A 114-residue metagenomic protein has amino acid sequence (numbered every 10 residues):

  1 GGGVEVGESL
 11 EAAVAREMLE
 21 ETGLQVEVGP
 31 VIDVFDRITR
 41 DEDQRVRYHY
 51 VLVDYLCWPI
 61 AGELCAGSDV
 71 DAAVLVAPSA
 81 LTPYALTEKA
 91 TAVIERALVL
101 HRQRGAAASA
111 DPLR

Functional and structural regions predicted by a protein language model:
G1-L24: Conserved Nudix-box catalytic region and its N-terminal flanking loop in Nudix hydrolases and closely related
G1-S9, V46, Y50, V70-D71 (+1 more regions): Residues at secondary-structure transition points
G2, R16, G29, V76-S79: Structural detector for helix-capping/boundary residues
E5, I32, T82: Nucleotide phosphate-binding site architecture
L24-V34: A short coil-to-beta-strand element that immediately follows conserved catalytic motifs
F35-E63: Active-site-adjacent beta-strand/loop module that shapes the phosphate/pyrophosphate-binding cleft
D54-L56, C65-A97: NUDIX/MutT-family hydrolases
T91-R114: Charged phosphate-binding loop/patch that engages nucleotide di/tri-phosphates or the phosphate backbone of nucleic
